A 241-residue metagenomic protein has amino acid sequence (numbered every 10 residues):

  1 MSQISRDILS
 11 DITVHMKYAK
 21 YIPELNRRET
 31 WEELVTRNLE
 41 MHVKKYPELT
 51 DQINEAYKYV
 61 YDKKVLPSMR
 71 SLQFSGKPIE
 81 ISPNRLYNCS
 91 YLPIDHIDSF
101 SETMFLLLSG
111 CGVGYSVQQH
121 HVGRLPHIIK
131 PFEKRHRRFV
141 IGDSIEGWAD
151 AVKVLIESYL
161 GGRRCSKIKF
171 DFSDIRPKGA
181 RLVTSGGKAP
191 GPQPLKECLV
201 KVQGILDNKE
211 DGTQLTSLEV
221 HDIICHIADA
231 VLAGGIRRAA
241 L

Functional and structural regions predicted by a protein language model:
M1-L241: Extended catalytic cores of very large enzyme megasubunits
